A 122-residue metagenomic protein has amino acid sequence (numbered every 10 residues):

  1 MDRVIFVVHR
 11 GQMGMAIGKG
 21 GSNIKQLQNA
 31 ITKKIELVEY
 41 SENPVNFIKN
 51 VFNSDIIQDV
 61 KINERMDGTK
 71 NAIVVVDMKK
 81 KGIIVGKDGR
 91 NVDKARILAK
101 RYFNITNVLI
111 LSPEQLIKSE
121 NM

Functional and structural regions predicted by a protein language model:
M1-M122: RNA-contacting regions in translation and RNA-metabolism proteins, encompassing KH/S1 modules where present
